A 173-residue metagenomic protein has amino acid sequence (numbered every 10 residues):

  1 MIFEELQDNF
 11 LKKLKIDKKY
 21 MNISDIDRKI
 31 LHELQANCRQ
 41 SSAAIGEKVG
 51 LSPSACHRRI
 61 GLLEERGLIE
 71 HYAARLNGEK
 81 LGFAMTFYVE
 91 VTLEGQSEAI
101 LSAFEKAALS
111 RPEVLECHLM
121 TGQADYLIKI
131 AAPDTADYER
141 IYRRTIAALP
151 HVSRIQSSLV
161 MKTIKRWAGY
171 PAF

Functional and structural regions predicted by a protein language model:
M1-F173: A compositional/biophysical signature of low hydrophobicity enriched in polar/charged and small residues
